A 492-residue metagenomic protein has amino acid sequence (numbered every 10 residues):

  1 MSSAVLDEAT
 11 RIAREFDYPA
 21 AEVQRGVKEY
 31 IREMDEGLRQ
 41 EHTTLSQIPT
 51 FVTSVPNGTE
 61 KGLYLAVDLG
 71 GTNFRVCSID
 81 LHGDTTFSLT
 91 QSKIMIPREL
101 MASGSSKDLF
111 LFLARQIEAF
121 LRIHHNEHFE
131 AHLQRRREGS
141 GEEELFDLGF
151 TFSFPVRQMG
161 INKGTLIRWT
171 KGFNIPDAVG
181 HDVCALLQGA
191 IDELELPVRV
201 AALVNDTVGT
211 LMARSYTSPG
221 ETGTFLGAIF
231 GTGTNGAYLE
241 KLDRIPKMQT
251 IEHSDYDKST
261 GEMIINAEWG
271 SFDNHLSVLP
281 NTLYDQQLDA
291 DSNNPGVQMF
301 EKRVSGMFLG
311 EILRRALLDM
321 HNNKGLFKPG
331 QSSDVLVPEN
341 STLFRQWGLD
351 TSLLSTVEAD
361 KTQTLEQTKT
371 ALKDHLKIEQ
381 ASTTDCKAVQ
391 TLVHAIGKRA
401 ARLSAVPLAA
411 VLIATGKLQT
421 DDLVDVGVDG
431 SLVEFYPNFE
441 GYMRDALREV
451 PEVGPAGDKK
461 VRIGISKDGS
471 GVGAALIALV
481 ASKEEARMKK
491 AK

Functional and structural regions predicted by a protein language model:
M1-Q91, M95-E144, D192, T217 (+1 more regions): ATP-binding/phosphotransfer module of carbohydrate and carboxylate kinases, centering on a glycine-rich
E8, I31-R39, V52, E60 (+4 more regions): Contiguous N-terminal and early-domain "leader" segments and peripheral loops that mark the onset or edge of a domain
T59, V67-R75, S153, T207-V208 (+3 more regions): A short acidic Gly-Thr/Ser loop motif
Y64-D68, D147-G149, V200-A202, F225-I229 (+3 more regions): Short glycine-aspartate micro-motif
C77-I79, G160-K163, L239-K241: Short, solvent-exposed loop/turn and secondary-structure capping segments
T86-Q91, K171-G180, L211-H321, F327-Q331 (+1 more regions): Glycine-rich phosphate-binding loop of actin/hexokinase-like ATP-binding domains
M95-A114, E118, E127-H132, V156-P219 (+3 more regions): Glycine-rich phosphate-binding loop and adjoining helix at the ATP-binding site of ATP-dependent phosphoryl-transfer
G141-A190, L194-R199, P219-G223, T232 (+5 more regions): Gly/Ser/Thr-rich active-site cleft segment
